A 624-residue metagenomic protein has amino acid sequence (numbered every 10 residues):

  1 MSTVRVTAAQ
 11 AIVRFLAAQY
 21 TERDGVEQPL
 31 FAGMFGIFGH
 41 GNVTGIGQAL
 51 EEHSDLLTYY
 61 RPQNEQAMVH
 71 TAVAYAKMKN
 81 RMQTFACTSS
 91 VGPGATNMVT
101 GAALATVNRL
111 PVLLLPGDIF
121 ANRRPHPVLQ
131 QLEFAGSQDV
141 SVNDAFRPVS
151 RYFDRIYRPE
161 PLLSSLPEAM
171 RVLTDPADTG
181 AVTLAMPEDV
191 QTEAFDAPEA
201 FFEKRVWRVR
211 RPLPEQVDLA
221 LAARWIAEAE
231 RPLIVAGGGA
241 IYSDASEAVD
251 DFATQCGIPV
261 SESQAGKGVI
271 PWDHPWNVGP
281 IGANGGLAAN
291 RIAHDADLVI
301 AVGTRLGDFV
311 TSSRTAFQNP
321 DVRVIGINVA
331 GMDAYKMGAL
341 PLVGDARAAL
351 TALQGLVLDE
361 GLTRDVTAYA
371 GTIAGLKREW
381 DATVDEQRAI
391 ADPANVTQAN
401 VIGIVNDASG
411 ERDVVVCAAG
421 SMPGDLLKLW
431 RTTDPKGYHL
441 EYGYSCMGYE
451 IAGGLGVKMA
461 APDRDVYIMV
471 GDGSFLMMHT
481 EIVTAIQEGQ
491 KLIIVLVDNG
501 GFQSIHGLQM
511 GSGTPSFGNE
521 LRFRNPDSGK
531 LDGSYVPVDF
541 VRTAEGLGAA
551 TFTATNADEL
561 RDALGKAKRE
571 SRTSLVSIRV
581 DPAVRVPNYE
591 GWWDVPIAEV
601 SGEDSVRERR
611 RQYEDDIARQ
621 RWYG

Functional and structural regions predicted by a protein language model:
S2-R364, E386, I404, A408-E411 (+4 more regions): N-terminal alpha/beta PP-like core and its mobile active-site loop of ThDP/TPP-dependent enzymes
Q10, Q28, S243, N290 (+9 more regions): Conserved structured core elements
M34-I46, L50, G375-A452, V457-K458: Active-site diphosphate/adenylate-binding microenvironment
R123-S137, A334-Y335, V343, L350-T351 (+2 more regions): Thiamine diphosphate
Y157-E160, P198, I325-A419, L521-P526 (+3 more regions): Phosphate/pyrophosphate-binding active-site segments
Q216-L219, S243, A283-L287, A399 (+4 more regions): Structural motif corresponding to alpha-helix initiation and N-cap regions
A236-G238, V302, A419, V470-G473: Glycine-rich beta-strand-to-loop/alpha-helix junction loops that act as flexible
N290-T304, Y369-I373, P526-S534: Extended, charge-rich low-complexity interaction segments
